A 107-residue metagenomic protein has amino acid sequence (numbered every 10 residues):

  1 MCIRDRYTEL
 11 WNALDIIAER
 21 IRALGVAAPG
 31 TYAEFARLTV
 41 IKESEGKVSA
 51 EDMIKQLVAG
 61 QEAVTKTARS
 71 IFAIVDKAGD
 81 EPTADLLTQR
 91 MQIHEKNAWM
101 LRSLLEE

Functional and structural regions predicted by a protein language model:
M1-I3: Short, small-residue-biased leader/transition segments that mark boundaries at the very start of proteins
R6-A36, V40-I41: Helix-adjacent hinge/juxtasegments
L14-I17, N97-L105: Amphipathic alpha-helical coiled-coil segments
D15, E19, A36-Q89: Acidic/histidine-rich alpha-helical segments that form the ligand environment of transition-metal centers
V26, D80-A84, S103: Short conserved catalytic/interaction loops centered on acidic-Pro-aromatic/His motifs
